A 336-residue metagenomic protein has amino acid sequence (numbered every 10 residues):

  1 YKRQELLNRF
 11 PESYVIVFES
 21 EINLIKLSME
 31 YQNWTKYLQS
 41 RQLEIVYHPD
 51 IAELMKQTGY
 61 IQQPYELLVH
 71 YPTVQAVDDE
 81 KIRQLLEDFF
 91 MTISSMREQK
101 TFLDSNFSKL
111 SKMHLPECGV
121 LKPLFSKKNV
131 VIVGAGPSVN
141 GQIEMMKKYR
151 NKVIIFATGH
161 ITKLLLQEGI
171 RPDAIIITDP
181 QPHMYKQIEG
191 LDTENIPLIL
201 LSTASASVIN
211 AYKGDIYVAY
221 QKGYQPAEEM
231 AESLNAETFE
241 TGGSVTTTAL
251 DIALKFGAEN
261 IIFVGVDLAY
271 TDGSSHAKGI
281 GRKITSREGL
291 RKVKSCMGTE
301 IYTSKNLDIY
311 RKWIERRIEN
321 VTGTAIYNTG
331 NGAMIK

Functional and structural regions predicted by a protein language model:
K2-V133, P137-V153, K163-E168, H183-N195 (+2 more regions): N-terminal donor/sugar-recognition subdomains of glycan-related enzymes, prototypically the membrane-proximal stem
Y14-E19, Q39-R41, I154-A157, R171-Q181 (+3 more regions): Short hydrophobic/aromatic-enriched beta-strand-loop microsegments
E19, I161-T162, R171-D179, A253-A277: Glycine-rich phosphate/pyrophosphate-binding loops and their adjacent beta-strand/loop elements at enzyme active sites
I22-L27, T162-L164, P182-Y185, S205-V208 (+2 more regions): Short gly/pro/ser/thr-enriched loop/turn and capping motifs at secondary-structure boundaries
M29-E30, I143-E144, Q167-I170, I177 (+5 more regions): Short acidic, glycine/serine/threonine-rich loops at helix termini
W34-S40, I176-P180, E189-N195, V218 (+1 more regions): Acidic, Ser/Thr-rich peripheral helices and adjacent loops at domain boundaries
S207-L268: Active-site/ligand-binding-proximal alpha/beta "capping" segment
N260-D267, G273-R291, K312-R316, T322-K336: Structured mid-domain segments that build the active-site/substrate or prosthetic-cofactor binding neighborhood
